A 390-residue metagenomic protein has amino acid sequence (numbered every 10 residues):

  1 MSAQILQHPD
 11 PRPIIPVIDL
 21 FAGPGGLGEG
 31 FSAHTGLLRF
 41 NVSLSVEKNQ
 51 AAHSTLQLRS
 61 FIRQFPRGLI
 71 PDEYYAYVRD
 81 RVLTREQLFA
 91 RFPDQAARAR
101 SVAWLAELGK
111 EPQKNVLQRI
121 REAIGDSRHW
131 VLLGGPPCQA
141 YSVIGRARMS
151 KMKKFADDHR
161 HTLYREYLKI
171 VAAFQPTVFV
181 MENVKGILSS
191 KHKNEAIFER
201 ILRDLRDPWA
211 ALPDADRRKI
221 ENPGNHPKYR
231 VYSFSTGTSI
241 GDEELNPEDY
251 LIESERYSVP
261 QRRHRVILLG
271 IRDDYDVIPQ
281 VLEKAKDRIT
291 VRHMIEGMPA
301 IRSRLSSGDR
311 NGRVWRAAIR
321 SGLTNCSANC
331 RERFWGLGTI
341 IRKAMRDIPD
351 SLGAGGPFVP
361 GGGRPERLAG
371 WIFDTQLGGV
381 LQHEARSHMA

Functional and structural regions predicted by a protein language model:
Q4-I18, A22, G26-F174, K185-E199: Core alpha/beta nucleotide-donor-binding catalytic domains of modification enzymes
A123-G125, Y141-A390: Class I S-adenosyl-L-methionine
